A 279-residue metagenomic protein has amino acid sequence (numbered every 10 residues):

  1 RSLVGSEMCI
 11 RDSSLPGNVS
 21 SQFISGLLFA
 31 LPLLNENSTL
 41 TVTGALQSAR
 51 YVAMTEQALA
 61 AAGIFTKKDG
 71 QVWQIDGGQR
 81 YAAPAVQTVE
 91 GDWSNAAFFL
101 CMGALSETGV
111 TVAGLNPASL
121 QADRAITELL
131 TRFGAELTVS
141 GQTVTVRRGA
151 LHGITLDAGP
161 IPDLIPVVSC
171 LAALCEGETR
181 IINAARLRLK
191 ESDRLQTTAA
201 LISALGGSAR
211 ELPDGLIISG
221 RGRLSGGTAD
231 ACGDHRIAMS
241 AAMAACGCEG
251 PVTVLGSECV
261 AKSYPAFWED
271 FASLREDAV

Functional and structural regions predicted by a protein language model:
R1-G5, C9-I10: Single conserved hydrophobic/aromatic residue that forms the stacking wall/gate of nucleotide- or nucleobase-binding
S6, V72-G77, T143-R147, G215-S219: Minor-groove-contacting beta-hairpin "wing" of winged helix-turn-helix DNA-binding domains
S14-S25, A83-A97, G153-P166, G226-M239: A short, aromatic-enriched beta-strand patch in the conserved N-lobe beta-sheet of the protein kinase catalytic domain
G17, G44, G77, G114 (+3 more regions): Residues on the solvent-exposed faces and adjacent turns of beta-rich solenoids used to engage binding targets
G17, S21-A104: Internal metal/ion-chelating core segments
F29-T39, Q57-K67, Q74, A83 (+6 more regions): Generic secondary-structure signature for well-ordered alpha-helical cores
V86-D214: A glycine- and small/hydrophobic-rich beta-loop-beta segment that serves as a flexible "lid/hinge" or phosphate-binding
A158-P160, L171, E178, S192-V279: Internal helix-turn-beta structural module
